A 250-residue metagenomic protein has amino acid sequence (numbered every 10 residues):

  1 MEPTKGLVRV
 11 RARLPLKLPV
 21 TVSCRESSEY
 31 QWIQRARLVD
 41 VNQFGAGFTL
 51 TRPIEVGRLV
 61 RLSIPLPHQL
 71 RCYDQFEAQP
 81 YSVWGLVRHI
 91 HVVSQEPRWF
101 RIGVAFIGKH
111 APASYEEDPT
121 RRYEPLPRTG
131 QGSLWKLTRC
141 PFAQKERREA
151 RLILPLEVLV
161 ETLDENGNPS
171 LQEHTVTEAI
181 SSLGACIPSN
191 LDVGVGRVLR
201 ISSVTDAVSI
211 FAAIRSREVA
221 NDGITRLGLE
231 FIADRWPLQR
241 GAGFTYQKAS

Functional and structural regions predicted by a protein language model:
M1-S250: Structured alpha-helical
